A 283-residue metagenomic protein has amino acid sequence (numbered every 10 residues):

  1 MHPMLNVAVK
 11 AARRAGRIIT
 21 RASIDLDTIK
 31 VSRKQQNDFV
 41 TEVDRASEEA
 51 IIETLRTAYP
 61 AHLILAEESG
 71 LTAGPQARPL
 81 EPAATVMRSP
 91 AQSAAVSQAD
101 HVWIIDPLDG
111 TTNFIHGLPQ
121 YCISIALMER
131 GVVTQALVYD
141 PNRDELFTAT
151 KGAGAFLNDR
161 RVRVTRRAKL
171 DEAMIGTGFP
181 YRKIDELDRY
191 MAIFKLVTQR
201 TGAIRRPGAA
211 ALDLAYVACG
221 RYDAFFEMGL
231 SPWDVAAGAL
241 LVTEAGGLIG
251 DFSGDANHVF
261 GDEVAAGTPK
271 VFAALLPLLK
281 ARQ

Functional and structural regions predicted by a protein language model:
M1-L108, A256, K270, P277: N-terminal subdomain of lithium-sensitive/metallo-dependent phosphomonoesterases centered on the IMPase/IPPase/PAP
M1-N6, K10, D188, A192-Q199 (+1 more regions): Oxyanion/phosphate-interacting regions
A8, A12-A15, S47, A136 (+3 more regions): Small-residue (primarily alanine) positions within well-ordered alpha-helices, especially packing/interaction faces
I18, A61-L63, A203, D223 (+1 more regions): Residue-level detector of anion-binding/catalytic polar loops
I19, D44, L55, T111 (+6 more regions): Residue-level signal for inorganic ion chemistry
D27-S32, G202-R205, G250: Short secondary-structure junctions
E81, R88, V96-F156: DPxDG-like acidic metal-binding loop motif
I125-L214, G261-Q283: Acidic beta-strand-loop-alpha-helix segment within the catalytic core of divalent metal-dependent phosphate-processing
